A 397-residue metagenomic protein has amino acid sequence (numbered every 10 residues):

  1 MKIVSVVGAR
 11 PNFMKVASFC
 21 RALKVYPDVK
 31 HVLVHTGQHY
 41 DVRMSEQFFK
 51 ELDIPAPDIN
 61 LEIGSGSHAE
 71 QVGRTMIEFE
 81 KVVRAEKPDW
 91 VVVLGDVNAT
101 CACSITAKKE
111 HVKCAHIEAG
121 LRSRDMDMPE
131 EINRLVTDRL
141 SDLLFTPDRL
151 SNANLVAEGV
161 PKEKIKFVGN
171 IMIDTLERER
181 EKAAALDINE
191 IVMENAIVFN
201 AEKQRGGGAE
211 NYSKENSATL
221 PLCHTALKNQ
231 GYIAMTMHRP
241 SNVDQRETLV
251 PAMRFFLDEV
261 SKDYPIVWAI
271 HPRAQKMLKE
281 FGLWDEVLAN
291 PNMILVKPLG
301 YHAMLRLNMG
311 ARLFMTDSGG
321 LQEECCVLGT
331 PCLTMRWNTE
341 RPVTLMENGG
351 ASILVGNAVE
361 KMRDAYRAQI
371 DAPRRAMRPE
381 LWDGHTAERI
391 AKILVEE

Functional and structural regions predicted by a protein language model:
V4-V7, F13-A22, F48, N60-K162 (+1 more regions): Active-site and donor-binding regions of nucleotide-sugar-utilizing enzymes
V32-Q38, L144, P265-P272: Short internal beta-strands
H39-P55: N-terminal beta-loop-helix "entrance" segment that forms/cooperates in small-molecule cofactor or anionic ligand
H39-R43, E62, L140-G206, N211-R246: A nucleotide-sugar donor-handling region in carbohydrate enzymes
F49, L150, L186, A351-E397: Leloir-type glycosyltransferase catalytic cores
V93-L94, I105, L144, M304-L345: A donor-sugar binding/catalytic signature common to diverse glycosyltransferases and related nucleotide-sugar
E215-N216, K228-A269, A274-E280: Conserved catalytic-core segment of nucleotide-activated headgroup transferases in glycan assembly
P291-G300: Active-site donor-binding acidic/aromatic loop of nucleotide-activated sugar and phosphosugar transferases involved
